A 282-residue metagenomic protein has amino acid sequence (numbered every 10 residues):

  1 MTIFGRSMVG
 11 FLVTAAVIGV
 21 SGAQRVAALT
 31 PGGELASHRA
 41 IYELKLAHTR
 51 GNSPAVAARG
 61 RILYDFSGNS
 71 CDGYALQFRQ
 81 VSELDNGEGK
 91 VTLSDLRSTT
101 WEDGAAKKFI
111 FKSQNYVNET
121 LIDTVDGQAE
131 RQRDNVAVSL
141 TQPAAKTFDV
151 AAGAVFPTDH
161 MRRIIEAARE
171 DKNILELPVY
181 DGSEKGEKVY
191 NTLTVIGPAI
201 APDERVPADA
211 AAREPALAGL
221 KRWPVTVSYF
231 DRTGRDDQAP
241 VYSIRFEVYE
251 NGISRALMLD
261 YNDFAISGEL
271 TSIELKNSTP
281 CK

Functional and structural regions predicted by a protein language model:
M1-L12: Bacterial N-terminal signal peptides that target proteins for export
G10-S21: Bacterial N-terminal signal peptides
Q24-G73, Q77-E88: N-terminal cleavable signal peptides for secretion/export
T30-A36, D65-Y74, W101-K107, P215-G219 (+1 more regions): A short, structured loop/turn motif at beta-sheet edges
L44-H48, Y64-S70, S82-N86, T100-G104 (+3 more regions): Beta-strand elements of well-folded, non-transmembrane domains
A57-I62, L93-R97, L121-V125, A239-S243: Short, surface-exposed coil-to-beta transition loops
F78-E130: Hydrophobic/aromatic-rich structural module bridging two neighboring secondary-structure elements via a short loop
Q114-K282: Mature, soluble, non-transmembrane domains
